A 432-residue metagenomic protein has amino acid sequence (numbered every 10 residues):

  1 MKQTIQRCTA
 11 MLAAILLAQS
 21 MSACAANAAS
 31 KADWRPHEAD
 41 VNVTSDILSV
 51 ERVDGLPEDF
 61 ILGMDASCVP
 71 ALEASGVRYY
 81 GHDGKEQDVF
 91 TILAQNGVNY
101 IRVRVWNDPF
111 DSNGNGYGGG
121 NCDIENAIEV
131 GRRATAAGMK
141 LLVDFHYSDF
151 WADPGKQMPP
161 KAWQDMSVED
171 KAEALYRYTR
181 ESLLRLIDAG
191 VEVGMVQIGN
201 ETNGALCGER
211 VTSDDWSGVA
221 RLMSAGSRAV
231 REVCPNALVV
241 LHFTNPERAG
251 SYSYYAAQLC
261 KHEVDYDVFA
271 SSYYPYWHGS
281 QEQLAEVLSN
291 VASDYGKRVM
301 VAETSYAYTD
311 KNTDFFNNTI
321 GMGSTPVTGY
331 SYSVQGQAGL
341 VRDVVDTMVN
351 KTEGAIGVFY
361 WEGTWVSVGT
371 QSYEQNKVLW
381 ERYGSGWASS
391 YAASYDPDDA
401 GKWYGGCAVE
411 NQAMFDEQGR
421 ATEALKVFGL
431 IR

Functional and structural regions predicted by a protein language model:
M21-A32: Sec-dependent signal peptide cleavage junction
D33-E129, R133-A137, S148-A174, A270 (+1 more regions): N-terminal substrate-binding region of glycoside hydrolase catalytic domains
N42-L48, R52, N290, T309-M322 (+4 more regions): Aromatic-rich peripheral "rim/lid" segments of glycoside hydrolase catalytic domains that contact and position glycan
M64, L93, A134, D144 (+6 more regions): Conserved, mostly hydrophobic/aromatic
S67-V69, W106-D108, H146-F150, I198-N203 (+4 more regions): Active-site beta-loop-alpha junctions enriched in small/polar residues
G76-A94, A127, L175-R185, A249-C260 (+1 more regions): Short, acidic/polar
Q87-F90, E232-L238, G250-V327, S333-G336 (+2 more regions): Glycoside hydrolase catalytic-domain groove-lining segments
G116-Y117, N121-I128, A152-A257, V264 (+2 more regions): Active-site cleft segment of glycoside hydrolase catalytic domains centered on the general acid/base Glu
